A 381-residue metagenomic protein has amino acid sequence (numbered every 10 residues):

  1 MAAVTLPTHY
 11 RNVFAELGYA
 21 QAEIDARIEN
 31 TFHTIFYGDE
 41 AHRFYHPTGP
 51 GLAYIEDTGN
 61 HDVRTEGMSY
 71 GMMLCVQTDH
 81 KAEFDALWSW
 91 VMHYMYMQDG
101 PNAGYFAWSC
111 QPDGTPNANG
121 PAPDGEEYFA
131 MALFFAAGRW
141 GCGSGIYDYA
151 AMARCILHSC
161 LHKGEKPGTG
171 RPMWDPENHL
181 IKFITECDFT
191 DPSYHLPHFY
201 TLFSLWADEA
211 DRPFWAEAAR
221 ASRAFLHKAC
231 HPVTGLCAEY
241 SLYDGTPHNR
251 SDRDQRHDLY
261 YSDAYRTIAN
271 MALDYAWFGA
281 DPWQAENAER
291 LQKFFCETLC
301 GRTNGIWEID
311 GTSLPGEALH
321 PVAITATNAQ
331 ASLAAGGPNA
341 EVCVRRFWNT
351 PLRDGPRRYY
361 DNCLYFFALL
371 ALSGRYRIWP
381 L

Functional and structural regions predicted by a protein language model:
A2-N30, T34-Y37, H42-R43, H61-T65 (+5 more regions): Extended ligand-binding clefts on enzyme/binding-domain cores
R27-Y70, C75-M97, N102-A118: Internal amphipathic alpha-helical repeat/solenoid segments
H61-M68, T115-G141: Aromatic-rich carbohydrate-recognition surfaces in CAZymes
G71, E83-F84, I146, A153 (+4 more regions): Solenoid-repeat scaffolds in large eukaryotic assemblies
M72-D79, Y128-R139, H198-L205, A269-A276 (+2 more regions): Short glycine/serine- and small hydrophobic-enriched flexible loop segments
C75, W88, L133, A150 (+5 more regions): Inward-facing hydrophobic residues that define packing positions of alpha-helical scaffold repeats
A82, A86-W90, Y94, A122-L133 (+1 more regions): Outer membrane beta-barrel
I306-L381: C-terminal functional modules
